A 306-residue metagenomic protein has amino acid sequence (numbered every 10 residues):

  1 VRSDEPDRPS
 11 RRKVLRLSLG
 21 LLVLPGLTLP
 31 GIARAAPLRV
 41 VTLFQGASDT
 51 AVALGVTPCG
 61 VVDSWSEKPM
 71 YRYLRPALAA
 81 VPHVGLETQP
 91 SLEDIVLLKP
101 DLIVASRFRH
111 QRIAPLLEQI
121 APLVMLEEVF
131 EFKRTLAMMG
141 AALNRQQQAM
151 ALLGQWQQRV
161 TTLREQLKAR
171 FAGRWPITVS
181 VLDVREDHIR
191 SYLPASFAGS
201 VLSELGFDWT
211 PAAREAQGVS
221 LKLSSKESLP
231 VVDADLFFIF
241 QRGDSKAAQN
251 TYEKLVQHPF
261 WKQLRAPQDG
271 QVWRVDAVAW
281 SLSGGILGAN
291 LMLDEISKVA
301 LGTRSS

Functional and structural regions predicted by a protein language model:
V1-K13, G20-L27, G31-R34: N-terminal secretory signal peptides
L38, L236-S306: Structured C-terminal subdomain patch of bacterial secreted/periplasmic proteins
R39-L54, L152-A212: Basic- and aromatic-lined ligand-binding clefts that recognize polyanionic substrates
S48-L97: A short, structured surface patch at a secondary-structure boundary
V84-L92, A216-S225: Short helix-initiation/N-cap motifs at beta->coil->alpha
K99-I103, A234: Proline-aspartate-enriched helix->loop->beta-strand connector
I113-D187, Q271, A279-S306: Extracytoplasmic substrate-binding proteins
Q217-K246: Ligand-binding pocket segment of bilobal, Venus flytrap-like solute-binding proteins
